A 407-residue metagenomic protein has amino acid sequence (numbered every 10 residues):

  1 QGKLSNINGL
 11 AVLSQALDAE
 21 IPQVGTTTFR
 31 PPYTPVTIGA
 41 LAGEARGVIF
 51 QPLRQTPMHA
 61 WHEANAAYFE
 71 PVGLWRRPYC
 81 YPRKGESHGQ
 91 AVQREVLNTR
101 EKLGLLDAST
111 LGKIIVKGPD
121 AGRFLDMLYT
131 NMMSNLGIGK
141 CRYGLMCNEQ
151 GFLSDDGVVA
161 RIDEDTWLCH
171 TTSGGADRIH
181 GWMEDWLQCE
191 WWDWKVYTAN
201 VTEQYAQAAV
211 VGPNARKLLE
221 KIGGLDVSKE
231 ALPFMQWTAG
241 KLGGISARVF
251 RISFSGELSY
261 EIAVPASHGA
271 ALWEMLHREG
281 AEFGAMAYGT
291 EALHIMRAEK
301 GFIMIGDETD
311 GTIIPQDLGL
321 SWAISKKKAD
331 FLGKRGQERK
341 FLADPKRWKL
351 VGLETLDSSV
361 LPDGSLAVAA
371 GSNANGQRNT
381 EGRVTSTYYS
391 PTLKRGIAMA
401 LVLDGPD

Functional and structural regions predicted by a protein language model:
Q1-I21, D407: C-terminal, active-site-flanking charged/polar segments
G2-N6, G39-P71, R77-Y79, R83 (+3 more regions): Conserved, structured C-terminal
V12-C147, F152-S154: Acidic, proline/glycine-enriched N-terminal capping motif
V158-V159: Glycine-rich, Trp-frequent "lid" loop and neighboring beta-strands that shape and gate the flavin cofactor pocket
